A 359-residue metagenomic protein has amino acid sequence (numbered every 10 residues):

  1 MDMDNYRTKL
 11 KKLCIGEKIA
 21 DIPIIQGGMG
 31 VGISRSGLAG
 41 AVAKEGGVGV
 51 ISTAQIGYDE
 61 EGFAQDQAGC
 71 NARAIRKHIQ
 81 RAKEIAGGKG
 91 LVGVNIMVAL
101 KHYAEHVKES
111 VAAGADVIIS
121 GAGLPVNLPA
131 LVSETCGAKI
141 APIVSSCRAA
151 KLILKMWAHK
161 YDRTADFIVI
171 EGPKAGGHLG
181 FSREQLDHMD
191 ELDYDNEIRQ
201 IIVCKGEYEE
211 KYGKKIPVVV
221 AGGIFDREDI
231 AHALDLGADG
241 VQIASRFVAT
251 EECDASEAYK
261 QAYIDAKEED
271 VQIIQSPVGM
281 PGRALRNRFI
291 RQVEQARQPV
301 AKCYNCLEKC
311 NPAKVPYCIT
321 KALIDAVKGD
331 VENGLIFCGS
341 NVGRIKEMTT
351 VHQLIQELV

Functional and structural regions predicted by a protein language model:
D2-K211: Active-site entrance/lid segments in N-terminal catalytic domains of soluble metabolic enzymes
I25, A175-V219, F225-V359: Conserved active-site-proximal phosphate/metal-binding subdomains
I33, I224-F225: Residue-level detector of alpha-helix initiation sites
